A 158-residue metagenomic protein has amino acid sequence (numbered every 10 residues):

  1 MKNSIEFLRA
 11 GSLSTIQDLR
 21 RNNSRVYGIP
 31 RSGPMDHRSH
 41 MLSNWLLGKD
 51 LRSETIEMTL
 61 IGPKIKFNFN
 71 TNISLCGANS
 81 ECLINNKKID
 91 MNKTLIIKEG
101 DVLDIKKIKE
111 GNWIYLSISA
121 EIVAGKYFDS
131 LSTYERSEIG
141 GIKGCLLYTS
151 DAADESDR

Functional and structural regions predicted by a protein language model:
M1-L147, D151, R158: Conserved "landmark" site that anchors the functional core of diverse proteins
